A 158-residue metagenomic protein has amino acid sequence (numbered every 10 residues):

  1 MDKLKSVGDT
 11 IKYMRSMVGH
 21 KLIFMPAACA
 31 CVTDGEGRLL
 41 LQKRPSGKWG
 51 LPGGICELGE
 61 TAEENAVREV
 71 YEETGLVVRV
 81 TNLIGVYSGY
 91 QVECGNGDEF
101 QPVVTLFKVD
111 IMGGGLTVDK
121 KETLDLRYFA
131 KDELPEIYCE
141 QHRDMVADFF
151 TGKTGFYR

Functional and structural regions predicted by a protein language model:
M1-C29: Acidic, metal-coordinating catalytic segment for phosphate/diphosphate chemistry, firing primarily on the Nudix
L22-F24, G97-V103, K120: A generic structural micro-feature
P26-A28, G37, V103-T105, L124: Change "...and in nucleic-acid phosphodiester-cleaving endonucleases..." to "...and in nucleic-acid processing enzymes
V32, L106-D110, R127-Y128: Short, well-ordered beta-strand micro-motif
D34-E72: Conserved Nudix-box catalytic region and its N-terminal flanking loop in Nudix hydrolases and closely related
W49, L116, K120-R158: Nudix hydrolase/Nudix homology domain
V77-V86: A short coil-to-beta-strand element that immediately follows conserved catalytic motifs
S88-G115: Active-site-adjacent beta-strand/loop module that shapes the phosphate/pyrophosphate-binding cleft
